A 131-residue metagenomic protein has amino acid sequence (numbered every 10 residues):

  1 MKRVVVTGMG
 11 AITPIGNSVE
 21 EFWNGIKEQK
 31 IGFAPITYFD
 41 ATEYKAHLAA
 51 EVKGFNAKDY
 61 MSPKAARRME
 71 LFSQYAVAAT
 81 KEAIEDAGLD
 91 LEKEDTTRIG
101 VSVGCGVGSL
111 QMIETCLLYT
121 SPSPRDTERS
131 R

Functional and structural regions predicted by a protein language model:
M1-A65: ACP-dependent fatty acid/polyketide chain-elongation machinery
M1-R3, T96-I99: Short coil/turn connectors at secondary-structure junctions
T7, S102-G104: Short beta-strand segments
F72, D86-T96: Anion-binding (especially nucleotide phosphate/pyrophosphate-binding) glycine-rich loop and adjoining beta-alpha core
Y75-A87: Stable alpha-helical structural segments in soluble proteins, enriched in small hydrophobic residues
G106-E114: Secretory-pathway/luminal and periplasmic proteins that interact with or process carbohydrate-rich
Y119-D126: Conserved small/polar residues in nucleotide/adenosyl-binding loops
S130-R131: Hydrophobic alpha-helical segments, chiefly the membrane-spanning helices and signal/signal-anchor peptides
